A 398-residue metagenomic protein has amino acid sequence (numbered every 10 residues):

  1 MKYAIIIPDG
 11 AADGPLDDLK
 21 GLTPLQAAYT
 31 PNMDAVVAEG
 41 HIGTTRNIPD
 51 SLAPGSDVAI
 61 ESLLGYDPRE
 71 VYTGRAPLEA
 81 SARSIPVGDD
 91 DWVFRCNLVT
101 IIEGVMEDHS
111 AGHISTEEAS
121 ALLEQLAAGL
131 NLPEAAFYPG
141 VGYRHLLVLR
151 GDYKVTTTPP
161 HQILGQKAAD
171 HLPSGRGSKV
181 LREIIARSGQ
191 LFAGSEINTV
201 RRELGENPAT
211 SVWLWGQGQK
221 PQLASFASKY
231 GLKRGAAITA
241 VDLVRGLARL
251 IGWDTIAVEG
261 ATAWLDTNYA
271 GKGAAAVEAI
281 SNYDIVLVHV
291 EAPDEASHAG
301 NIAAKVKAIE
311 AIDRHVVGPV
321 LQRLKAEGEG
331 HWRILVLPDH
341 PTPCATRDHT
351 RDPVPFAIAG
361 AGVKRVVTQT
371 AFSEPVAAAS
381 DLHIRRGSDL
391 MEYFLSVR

Functional and structural regions predicted by a protein language model:
M1-R398: Feature captures the catalytic ectodomains and active-site-proximal regions of enzymes that hydrolyze or transfer
